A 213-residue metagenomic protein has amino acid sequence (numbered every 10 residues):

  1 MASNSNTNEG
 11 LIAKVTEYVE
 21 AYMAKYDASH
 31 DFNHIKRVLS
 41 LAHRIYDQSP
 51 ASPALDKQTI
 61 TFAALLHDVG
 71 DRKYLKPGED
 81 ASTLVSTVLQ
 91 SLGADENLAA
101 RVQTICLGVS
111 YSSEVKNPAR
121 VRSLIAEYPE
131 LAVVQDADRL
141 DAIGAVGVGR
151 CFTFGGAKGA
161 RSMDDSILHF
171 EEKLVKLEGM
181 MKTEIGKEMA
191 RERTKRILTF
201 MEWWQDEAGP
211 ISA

Functional and structural regions predicted by a protein language model:
A2-G10, M23-F32, K36-S52, L66 (+2 more regions): Divalent metal-dependent phosphate-bond-processing catalytic cores, especially two-metal-ion Mg2+/Mn2+ enzymes that act
G10-K14, L55-Q58: N-terminal glycine-rich anion-binding loops that anchor highly charged ligand groups
E20, H43, L66, G70 (+1 more regions): Amphipathic alpha-helical segments within well-ordered protein domains
V38, E79-S91: An active-site-proximal "capping" alpha-helix that borders the catalytic cofactor pocket
A51-K57, N97-A99: Short helix-terminating capping/connector loops at secondary-structure junctions
L55-L75, A81, Q103-S112: His-Asp-centered metal-binding catalytic motifs of divalent-metal-dependent phosphohydrolases/nucleases
T87-E127: Hydrophobic, well-structured mid-protein blocks that either form specific transmembrane helices
